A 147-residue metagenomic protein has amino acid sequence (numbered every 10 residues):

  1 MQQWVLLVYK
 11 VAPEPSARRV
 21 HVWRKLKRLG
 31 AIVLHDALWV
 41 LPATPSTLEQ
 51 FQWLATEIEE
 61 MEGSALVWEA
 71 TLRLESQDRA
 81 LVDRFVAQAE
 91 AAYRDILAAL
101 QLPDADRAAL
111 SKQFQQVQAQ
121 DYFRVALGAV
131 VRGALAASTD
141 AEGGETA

Functional and structural regions predicted by a protein language model:
M1-L100, A119: Positively charged, polar, low-complexity stretches
A87-A91, A105, A126: Alpha-helix boundary/N-cap detector
Q113-A147: Glycine-rich, aromatic-bearing surface loops/beta-hairpins
